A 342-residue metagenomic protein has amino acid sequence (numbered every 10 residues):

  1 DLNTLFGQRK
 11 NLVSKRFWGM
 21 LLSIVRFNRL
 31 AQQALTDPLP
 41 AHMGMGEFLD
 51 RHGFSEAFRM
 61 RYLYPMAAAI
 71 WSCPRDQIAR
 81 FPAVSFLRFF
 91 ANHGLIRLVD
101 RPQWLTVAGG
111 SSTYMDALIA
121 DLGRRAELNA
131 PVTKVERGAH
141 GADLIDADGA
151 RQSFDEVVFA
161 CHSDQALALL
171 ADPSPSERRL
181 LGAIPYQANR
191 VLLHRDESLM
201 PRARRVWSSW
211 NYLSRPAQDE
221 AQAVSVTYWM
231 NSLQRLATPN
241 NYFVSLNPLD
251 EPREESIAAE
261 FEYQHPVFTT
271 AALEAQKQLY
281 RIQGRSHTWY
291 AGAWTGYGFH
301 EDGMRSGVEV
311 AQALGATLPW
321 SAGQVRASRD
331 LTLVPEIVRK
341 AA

Functional and structural regions predicted by a protein language model:
D1-R88: Mobile amphipathic helical/loop "lid" adjacent to a hydrophobic cofactor/ligand pocket
A41-M45, M60, A108-M115, Q187 (+1 more regions): A structural signal for well-ordered alpha-helical scaffolds and beta->alpha junctions
L49, A67, L118, V158 (+4 more regions): A residue-level signal for conserved active-site and pocket-lining positions in enzyme catalytic cores
R88-A147, Q152-D155: Helical element adjacent to the flavin cofactor pocket in flavoenzyme catalytic cores
A126-L128, F159, Y290: A structural signal for the hydrophobic beta-strands that form the central parallel beta-sheet of Rossmann-like
A130-P266: Mid-domain catalytic core of redox enzymes that form a hydrophobic substrate pocket/lid adjacent to a catalytic redox
D219-A342: Conserved flavin/dinucleotide-binding core of flavoenzymes
